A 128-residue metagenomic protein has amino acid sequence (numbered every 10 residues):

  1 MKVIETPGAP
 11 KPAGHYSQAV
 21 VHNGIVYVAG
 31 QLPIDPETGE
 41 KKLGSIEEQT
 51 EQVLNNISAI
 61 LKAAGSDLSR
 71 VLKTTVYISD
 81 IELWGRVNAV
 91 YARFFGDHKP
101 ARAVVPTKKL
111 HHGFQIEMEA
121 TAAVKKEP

Functional and structural regions predicted by a protein language model:
M1-P128: Short, polar/acidic, helix-capping and beta-turn segments at strand->helix junctions that line the mouths
